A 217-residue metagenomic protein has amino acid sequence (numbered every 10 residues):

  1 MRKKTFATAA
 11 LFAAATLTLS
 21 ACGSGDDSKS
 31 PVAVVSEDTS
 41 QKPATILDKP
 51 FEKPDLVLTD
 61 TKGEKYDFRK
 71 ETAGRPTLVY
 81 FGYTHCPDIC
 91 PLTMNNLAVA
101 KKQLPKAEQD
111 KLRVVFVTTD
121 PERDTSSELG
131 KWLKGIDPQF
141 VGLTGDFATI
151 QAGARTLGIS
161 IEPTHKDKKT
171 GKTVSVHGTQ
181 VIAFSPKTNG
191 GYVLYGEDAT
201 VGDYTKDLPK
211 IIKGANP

Functional and structural regions predicted by a protein language model:
M1-A10: Bacterial N-terminal signal peptides that target proteins for export
L17-A21: C-terminal motif of bacterial Sec signal peptides marking the signal peptidase cleavage site
G23-D26: Bacterial signal peptide processing site
V35-K70: N-terminal "domain-start" segment that seeds a small globular fold
F51-K53, T61, A73-P76, L92 (+4 more regions): Extracytoplasmic
F68-L97: Short active-site neighborhood of thiol/selenol oxidoreductases, capturing the structured segment around
L92-G153: Structural microenvironment flanking redox-active thiols in thiol-disulfide oxidoreductases
T149-D207: Thiol/disulfide oxidoreductase modules built on the thioredoxin-like
